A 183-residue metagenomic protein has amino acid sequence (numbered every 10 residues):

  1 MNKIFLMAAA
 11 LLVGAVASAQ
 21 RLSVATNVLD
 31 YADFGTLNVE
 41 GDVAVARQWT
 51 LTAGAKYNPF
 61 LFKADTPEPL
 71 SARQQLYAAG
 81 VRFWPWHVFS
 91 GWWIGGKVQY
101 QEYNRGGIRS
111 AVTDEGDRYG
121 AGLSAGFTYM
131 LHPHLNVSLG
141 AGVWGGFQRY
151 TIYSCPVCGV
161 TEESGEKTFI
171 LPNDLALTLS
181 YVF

Functional and structural regions predicted by a protein language model:
M1-I4: Positively charged n-region of N-terminal signal peptides that target proteins for export
A10-S18: Hydrophobic h-region of N-terminal signal peptides that target proteins for export in Gram-negative bacteria
Q20-L22, D33-L37, S71-Y77, E115-A121 (+1 more regions): Residues that define the transmembrane beta-barrel architecture of outer-membrane proteins
R21-V24, L61-A64, G106-S110, C158-S164: Extracytoplasmic loops and strand-loop junctions of Gram-negative outer membrane beta-barrel proteins
S23-E40, N58, T66-P69: Solvent-exposed loop/turn segments connecting transmembrane beta-strands in outer-membrane beta-barrel proteins
V43-L139, T178-F183: Gram-negative (and chloroplast) outer-membrane scaffold detector with strong preference for beta-barrel transmembrane
H132-F183: Predominantly the C-terminal beta-signal and adjacent terminal strand-loop region of outer-membrane beta-barrel
